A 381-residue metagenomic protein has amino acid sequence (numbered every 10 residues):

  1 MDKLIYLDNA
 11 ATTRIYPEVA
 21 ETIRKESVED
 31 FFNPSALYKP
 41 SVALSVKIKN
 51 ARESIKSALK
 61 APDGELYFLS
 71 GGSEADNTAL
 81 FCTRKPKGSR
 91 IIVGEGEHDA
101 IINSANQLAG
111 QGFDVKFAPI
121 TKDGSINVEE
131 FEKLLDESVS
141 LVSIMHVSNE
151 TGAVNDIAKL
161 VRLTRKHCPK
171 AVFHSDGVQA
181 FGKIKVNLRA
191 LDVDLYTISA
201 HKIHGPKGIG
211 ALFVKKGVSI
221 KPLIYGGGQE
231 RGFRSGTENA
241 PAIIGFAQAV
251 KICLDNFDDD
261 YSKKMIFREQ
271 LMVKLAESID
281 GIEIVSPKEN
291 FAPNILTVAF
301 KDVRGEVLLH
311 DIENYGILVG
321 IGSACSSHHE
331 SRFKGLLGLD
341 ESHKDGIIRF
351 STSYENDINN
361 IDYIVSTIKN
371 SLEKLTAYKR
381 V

Functional and structural regions predicted by a protein language model:
M1-V381: Pyridoxal 5′-phosphate
